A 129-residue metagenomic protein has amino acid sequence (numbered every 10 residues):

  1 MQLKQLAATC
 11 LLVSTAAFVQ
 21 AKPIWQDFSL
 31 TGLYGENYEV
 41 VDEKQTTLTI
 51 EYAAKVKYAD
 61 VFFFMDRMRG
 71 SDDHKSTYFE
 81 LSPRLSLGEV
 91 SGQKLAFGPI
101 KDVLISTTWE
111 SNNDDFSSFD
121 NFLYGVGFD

Functional and structural regions predicted by a protein language model:
M1-I24: Cleavable N-terminal export/targeting peptides
Q20-Q26, Y58-D60, L87-L104: Short loop/turn motifs that connect adjacent beta-strands in outer-membrane beta-barrel proteins
K22-A53: Outer-membrane beta-barrel initiation region
F28-G32, Y52, F63-M65, V103-T107: Membrane-embedded beta-strand positions of outer-membrane beta-barrel proteins
G32-Y38, R67-S71, T107-N113: Transmembrane beta-strands of outer-membrane beta-barrel pores
K44-L48, K75-F79, S118-Y124: Residues that define the transmembrane beta-barrel architecture of outer-membrane proteins
I50-A54, L81-L87, Y124-D129: Residues on the lipid-exposed face of transmembrane beta-strands in outer-membrane beta-barrel proteins
L95-D129: Eukaryote-skewed repeat-based solenoidal scaffolds used as protein-protein interaction platforms, primarily
